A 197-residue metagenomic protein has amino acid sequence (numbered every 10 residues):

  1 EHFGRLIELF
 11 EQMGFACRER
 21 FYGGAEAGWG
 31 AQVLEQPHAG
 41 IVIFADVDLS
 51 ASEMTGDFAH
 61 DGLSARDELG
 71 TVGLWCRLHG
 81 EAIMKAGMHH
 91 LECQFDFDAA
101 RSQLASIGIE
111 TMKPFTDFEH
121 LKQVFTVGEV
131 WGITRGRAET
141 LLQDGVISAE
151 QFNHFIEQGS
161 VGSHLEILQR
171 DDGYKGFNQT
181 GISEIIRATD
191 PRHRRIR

Functional and structural regions predicted by a protein language model:
E1-R197: Extended, well-ordered protein cores
